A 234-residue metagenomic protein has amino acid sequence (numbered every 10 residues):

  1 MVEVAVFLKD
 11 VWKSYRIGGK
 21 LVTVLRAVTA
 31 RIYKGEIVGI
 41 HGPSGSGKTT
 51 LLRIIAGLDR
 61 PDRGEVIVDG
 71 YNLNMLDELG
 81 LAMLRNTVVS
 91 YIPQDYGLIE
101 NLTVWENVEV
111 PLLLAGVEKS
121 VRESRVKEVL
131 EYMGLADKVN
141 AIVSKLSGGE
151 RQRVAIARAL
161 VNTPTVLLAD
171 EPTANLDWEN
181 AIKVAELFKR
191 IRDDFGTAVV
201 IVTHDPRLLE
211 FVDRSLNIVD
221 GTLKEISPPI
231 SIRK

Functional and structural regions predicted by a protein language model:
H41-P43: The feature captures the beta-strand-to-loop junction immediately N-terminal to the Walker
A56: Helix-to-loop junction immediately C-terminal to a conserved catalytic motif
G64-N72: Conserved ABC transporter NBD signature motif
L102-V110: Short coil-to-helix segment of the ABC ATPase nucleotide-binding domain corresponding to the Q-loop/switch region
I142-L146, E150-Q152: Conserved ABC ATPase signature
V161-T165: A short, proline-enriched helix->beta-strand linker immediately N-terminal to the Walker B motif in ABC-type P-loop
L167-D170: Catalytic Walker B motif of ABC-type/P-loop ATPase nucleotide-binding domains
